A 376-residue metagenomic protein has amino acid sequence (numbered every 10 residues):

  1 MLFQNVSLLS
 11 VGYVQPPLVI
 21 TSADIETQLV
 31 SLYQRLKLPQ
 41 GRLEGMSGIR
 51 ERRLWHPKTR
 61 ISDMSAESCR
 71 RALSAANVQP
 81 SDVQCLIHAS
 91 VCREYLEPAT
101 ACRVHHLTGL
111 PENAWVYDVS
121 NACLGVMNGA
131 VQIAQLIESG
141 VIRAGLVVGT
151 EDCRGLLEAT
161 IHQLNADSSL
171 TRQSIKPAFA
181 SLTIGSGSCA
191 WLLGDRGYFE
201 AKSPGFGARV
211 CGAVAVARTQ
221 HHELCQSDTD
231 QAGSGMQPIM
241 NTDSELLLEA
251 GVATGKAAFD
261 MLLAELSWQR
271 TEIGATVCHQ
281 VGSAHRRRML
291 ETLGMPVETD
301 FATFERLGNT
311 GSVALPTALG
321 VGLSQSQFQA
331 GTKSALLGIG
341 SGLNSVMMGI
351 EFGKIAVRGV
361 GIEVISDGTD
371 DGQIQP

Functional and structural regions predicted by a protein language model:
M1-P57, L170-E249, I339, M348-P376: Condensing-enzyme catalytic core mediating Claisen C-C bond formation in acyl metabolism
F3-Q4, P80-Q84, P111-W115, S139-G145 (+6 more regions): Short coil/turn connectors at secondary-structure junctions
S10-G12, S120, G145-E151, L193 (+1 more regions): Short beta-strand segments
I20, E97-A99, V131, L156-I161 (+1 more regions): Short acidic, glycine/serine/threonine-rich loops at helix termini
L36-R42, Y95-G109, L156-L170, S227-S234 (+1 more regions): Acidic-glycine-rich active-site phosphate/pyrophosphate-binding loop
S62, A66, C92-E94, H106 (+5 more regions): Claisen-condensing/thiolase-fold acyl-transfer catalytic domains that form or cleave C-C bonds in fatty acid
A76, P80-C92: Membrane helical hairpin/interfacial module
V141-I161, R218-E223: Acyl-CoA/ACP chain-elongation machinery
